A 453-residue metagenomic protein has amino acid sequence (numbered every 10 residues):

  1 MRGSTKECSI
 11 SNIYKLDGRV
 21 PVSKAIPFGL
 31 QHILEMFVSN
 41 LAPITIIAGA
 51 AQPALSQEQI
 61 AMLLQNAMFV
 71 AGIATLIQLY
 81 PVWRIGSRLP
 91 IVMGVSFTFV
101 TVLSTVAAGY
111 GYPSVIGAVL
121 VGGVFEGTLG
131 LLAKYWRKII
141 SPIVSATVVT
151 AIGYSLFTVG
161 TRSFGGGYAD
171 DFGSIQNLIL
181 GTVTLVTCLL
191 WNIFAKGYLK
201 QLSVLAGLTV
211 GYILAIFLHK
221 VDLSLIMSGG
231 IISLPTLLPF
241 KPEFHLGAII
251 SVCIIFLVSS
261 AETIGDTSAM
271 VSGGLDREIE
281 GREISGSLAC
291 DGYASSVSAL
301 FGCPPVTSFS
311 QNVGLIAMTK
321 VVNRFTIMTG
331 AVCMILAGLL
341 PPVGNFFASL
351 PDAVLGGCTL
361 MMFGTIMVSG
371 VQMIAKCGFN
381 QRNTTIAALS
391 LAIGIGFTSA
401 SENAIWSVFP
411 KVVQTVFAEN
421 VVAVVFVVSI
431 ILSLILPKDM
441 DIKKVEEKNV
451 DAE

Functional and structural regions predicted by a protein language model:
M1-F28, L223-L237, S272-I279, E283-S287 (+1 more regions): Intrinsically disordered, low-complexity non-transmembrane regions of multi-pass membrane transporters
M1-P90, T98-V106: N-terminal signal-anchor module of multipass membrane proteins
R2-I10, N40-I44, A48, T184-F194 (+6 more regions): Juxtamembrane interface elements at the cytosolic ends of transmembrane helices in multi-pass membrane proteins
V22, A48-R88, C253-R324, A452: Membrane-embedded helical hairpins/re-entrant loop segments and their flanking transmembrane helices within multi-pass
S23-S39, G173-L185, L202-S203, L218 (+2 more regions): Hydrophobic, membrane-embedded alpha-helices of multi-pass small-molecule transporters
M62, R84-T98, K138-T147, L199-L205 (+3 more regions): Short, non-helical or kinked segments that cap or interrupt transmembrane helices
S104, N192, N312-I327, V332-G338: Interfacial segments of multi-pass membrane proteins
V106-S224, A331, L336-E447: Membrane-embedded alpha-helical modules
